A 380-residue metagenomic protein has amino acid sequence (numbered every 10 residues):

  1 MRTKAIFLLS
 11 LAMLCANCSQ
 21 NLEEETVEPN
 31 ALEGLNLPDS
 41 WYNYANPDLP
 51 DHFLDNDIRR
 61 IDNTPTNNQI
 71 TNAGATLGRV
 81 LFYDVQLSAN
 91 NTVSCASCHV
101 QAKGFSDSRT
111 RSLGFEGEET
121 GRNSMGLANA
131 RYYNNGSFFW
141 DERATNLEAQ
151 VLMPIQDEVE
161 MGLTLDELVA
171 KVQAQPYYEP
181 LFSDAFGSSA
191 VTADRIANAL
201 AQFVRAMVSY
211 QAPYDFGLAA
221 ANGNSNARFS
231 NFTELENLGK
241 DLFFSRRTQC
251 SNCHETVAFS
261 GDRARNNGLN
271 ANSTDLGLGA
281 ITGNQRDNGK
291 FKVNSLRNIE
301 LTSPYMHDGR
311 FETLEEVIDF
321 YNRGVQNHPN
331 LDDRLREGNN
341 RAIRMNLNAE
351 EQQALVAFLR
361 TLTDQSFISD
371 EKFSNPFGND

Functional and structural regions predicted by a protein language model:
R2-L8: Sec-dependent signal peptide recognition, specifically the positively charged N-region followed immediately by
S10-A12: Short, linear, compositionally biased motifs with a strong N-terminal bias
L14-N17: C-terminal motif of bacterial Sec signal peptides marking the signal peptidase cleavage site
Q20-M153, D215-D333, D370-D380: Short glycine/threonine-rich turn/loop motifs
N91-S94, N123, R143, T164 (+3 more regions): Generic hydrophobic, aliphatic-rich segments that mediate packing or membrane embedding
E158-G162: A gly/proline- and charged-residue-enriched helix-loop-helix capping module
L165-D184, S188-A212, E300, R310-D380: C-terminal capping alpha-helices of c-type cytochrome domains
